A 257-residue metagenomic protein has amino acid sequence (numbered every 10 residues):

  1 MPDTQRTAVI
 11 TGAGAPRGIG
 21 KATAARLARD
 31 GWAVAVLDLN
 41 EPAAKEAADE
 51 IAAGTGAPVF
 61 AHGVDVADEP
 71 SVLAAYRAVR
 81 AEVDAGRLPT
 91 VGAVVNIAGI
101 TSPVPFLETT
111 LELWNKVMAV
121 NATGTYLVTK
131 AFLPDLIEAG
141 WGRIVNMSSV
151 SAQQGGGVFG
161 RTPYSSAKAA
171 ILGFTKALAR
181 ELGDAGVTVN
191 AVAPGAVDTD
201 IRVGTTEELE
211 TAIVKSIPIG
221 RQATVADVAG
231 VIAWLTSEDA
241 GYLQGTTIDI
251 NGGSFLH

Functional and structural regions predicted by a protein language model:
P2-A35: Canonical Rossmann dinucleotide-binding motif of NAD(H)/NADP(H)-dependent dehydrogenases/reductases, specifically
I97-S102, G253: Conserved NAD(P)H cofactor-binding loop of Rossmann-fold oxidoreductase domains
P105-F106, L113-N115, R202, L209 (+1 more regions): Substrate-binding pocket helix/loop in short-chain dehydrogenase/reductase
T129, A167, T175: Active-site helix of classical SDR
P134, K176, R180-D184, G241: Alpha-helical segment proximal to the catalytic Tyr-Lys
S149: Residue(s) in the substrate-gating loop at a strand-loop-helix junction that position the organic substrate next
G183, T188, L243-G245, N251: Short, small/polar-rich loop/turn modules that mediate ligand/substrate recognition or access, typified
